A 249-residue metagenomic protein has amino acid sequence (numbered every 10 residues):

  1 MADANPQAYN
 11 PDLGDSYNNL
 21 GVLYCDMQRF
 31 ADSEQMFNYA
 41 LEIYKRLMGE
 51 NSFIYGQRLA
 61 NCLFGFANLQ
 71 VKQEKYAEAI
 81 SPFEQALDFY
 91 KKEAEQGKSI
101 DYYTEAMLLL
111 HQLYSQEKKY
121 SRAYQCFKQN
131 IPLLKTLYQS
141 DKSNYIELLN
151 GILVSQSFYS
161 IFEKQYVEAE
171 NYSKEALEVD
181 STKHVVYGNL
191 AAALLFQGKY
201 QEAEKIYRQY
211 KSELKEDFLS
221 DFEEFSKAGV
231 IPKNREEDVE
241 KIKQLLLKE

Functional and structural regions predicted by a protein language model:
P11-D26, Q57-K72, D101-Q116, E147-I161 (+1 more regions): Conserved alpha-helical positions within TPR/SEL1-like repeat arrays
K128-P132, A191-F218, K243-L247: TPR/TPR-like (Sel1-like) alpha-helical repeat modules
E213-E249: Terminal, low-structured helical/coil segments at or just beyond the last alpha-helical repeat
